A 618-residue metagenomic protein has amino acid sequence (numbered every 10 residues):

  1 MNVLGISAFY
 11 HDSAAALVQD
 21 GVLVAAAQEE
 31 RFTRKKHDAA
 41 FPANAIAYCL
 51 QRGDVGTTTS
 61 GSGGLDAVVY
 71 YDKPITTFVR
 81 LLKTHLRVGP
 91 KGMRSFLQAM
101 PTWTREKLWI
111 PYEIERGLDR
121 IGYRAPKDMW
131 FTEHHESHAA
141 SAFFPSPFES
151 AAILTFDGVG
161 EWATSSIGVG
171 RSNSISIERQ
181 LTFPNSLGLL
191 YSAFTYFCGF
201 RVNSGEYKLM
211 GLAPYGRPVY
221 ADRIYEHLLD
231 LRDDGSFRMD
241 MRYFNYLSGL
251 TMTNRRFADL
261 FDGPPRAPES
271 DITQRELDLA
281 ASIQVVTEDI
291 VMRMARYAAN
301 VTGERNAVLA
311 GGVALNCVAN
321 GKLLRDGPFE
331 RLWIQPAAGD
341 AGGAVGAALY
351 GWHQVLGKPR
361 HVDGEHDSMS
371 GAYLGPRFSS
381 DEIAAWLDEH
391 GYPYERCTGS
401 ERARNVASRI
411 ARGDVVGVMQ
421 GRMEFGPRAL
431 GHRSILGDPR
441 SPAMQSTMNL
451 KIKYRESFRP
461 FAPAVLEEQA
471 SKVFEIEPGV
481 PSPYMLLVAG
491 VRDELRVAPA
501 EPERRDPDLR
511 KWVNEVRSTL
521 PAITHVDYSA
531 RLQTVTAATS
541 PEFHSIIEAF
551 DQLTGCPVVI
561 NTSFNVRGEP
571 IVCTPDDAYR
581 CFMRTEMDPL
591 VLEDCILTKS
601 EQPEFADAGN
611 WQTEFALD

Functional and structural regions predicted by a protein language model:
M1-L4: Extreme N-terminal starter segment of soluble prokaryotic enzymes
A8-Q28, T33-A39, A43, G56 (+11 more regions): Flexible beta->alpha loop and helix N-cap segments adjacent to enzyme active/binding sites
A43-S62: Short, basic/hydrophobic alpha-helical segments
V55, G61-M93: Hydrophobic or amphipathic alpha-helical targeting/insertion segments
S60-K73, D128-W130, G303-G312, G417: Short glycine-rich phosphate-binding loop at a beta-alpha junction
F194, V291, G312: Conserved hydrophobic/aromatic pocket- or pore-lining residues that grip, position, or stack substrates in active sites
E276, A280: Active-site-adjacent structural elements in enzyme catalytic domains
A281-A307: Phosphate/ATP-binding catalytic cores across multiple sugar-kinase/actin-like superfamilies, primarily ASKHA
